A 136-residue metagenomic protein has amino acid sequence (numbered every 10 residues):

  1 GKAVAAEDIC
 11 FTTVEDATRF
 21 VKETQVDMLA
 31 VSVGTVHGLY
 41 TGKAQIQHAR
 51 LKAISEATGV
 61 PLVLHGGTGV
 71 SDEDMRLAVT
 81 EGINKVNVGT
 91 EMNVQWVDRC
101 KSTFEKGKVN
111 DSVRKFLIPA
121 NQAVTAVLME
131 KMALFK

Functional and structural regions predicted by a protein language model:
G1-T58, D72-E81, V86-V88, D98-S102 (+1 more regions): Alpha/beta enzyme core
I9, V88, M92, F116-A123: Catalytic cores of large soluble enzymes that bind and process phosphate-bearing ligands
G34-V36, G67, E91-N93: Short, ordered loop/turn segments at secondary-structure junctions
E56-G66: Short beta-strand/loop segments at the ligand-binding rim of alpha/beta enzyme cores
K101-K136: Extended, intrinsically disordered, low-complexity segments
